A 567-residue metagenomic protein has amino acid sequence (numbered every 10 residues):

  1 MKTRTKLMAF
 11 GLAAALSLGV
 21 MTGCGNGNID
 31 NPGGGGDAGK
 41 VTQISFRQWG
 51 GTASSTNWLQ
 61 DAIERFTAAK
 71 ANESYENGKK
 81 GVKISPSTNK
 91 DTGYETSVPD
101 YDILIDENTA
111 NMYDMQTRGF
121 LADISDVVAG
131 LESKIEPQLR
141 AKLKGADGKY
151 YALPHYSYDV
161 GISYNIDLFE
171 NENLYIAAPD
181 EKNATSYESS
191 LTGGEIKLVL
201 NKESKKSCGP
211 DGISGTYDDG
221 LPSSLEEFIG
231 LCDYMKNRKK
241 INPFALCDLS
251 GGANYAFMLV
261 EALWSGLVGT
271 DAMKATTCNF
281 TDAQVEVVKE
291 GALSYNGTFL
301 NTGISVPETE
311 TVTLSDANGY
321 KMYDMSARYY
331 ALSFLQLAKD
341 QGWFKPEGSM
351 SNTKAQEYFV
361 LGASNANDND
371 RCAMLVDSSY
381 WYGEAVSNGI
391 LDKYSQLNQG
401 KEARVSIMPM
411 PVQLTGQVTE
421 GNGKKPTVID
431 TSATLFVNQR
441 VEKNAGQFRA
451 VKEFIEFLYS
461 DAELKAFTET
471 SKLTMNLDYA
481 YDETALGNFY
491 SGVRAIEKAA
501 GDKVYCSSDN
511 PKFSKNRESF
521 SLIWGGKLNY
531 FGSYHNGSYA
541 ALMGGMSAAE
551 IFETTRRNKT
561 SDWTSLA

Functional and structural regions predicted by a protein language model:
A9-G11, S17-R118, D126-S133, L139 (+3 more regions): Conserved N-terminal structural module of periplasmic/extracytoplasmic solute-binding proteins
G27, I196-G220, V287, G297-F299 (+2 more regions): Acidic, glycine-anchored loop motifs typical of Ca2+
S87-L121, I135-A152, I162, E203-C208 (+3 more regions): Pocket-flanking alpha-helical
E107-E170, Y175-G194, C208, Q284-A292 (+2 more regions): Hinge/lid segment of periplasmic solute-binding proteins
G212, D370-R371, K393-M475, Y479: Extracytoplasmic/periplasmic substrate-recognition and gating elements
C232, D271-K354: Glycine-centered hinge/linker elements that transmit conformational signals in sensory and ligand-binding systems
R328-G342, N352-I390, T431-A433, Q447-A450: Glycine-rich, aromatic-lined ligand/substrate-binding cores of catalytic and carbohydrate-binding domains
R494-A567: C-terminal capping/gating helix-and-loop segments adjacent to ligand/active sites or protein-protein/ligand interfaces
